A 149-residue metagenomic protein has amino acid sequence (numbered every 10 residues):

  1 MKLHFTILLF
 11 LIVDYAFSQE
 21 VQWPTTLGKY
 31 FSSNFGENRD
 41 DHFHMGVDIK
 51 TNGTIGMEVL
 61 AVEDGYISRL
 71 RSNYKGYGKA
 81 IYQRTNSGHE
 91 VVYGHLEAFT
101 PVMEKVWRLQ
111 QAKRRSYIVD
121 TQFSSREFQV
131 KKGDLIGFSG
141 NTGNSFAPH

Functional and structural regions predicted by a protein language model:
M1-H4, K131: Serine/threonine-rich low-complexity intrinsically disordered regions
L3-V13: Sec-dependent N-terminal signal peptides
L9, T121-S124: Short N-terminal micro-motifs specific to bacterial/archaeal maturation and metal-cluster initiation sites
F17-A80, R84-H89, E97, V102 (+4 more regions): Surface-exposed, glycine-biased beta-strand/turn segments
Y93: Conserved beta3 VAIK motif of the Hanks protein kinase fold
W107-V119: A solvent-exposed, charged loop/short amphipathic helix patch at secondary-structure junctions
